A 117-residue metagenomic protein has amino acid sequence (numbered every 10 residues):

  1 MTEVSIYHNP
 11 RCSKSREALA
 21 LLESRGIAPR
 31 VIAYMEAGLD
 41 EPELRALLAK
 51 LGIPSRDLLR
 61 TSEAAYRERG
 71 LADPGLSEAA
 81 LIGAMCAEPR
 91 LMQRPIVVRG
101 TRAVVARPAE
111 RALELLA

Functional and structural regions predicted by a protein language model:
M1-E3, M92-Q93: A structure-centric signal for secondary-structure junctions around beta-strands
T2-R25, P29-A37: Local sequence-structure signature of Cys/Sec-based thiol-disulfide redox active-site neighborhoods
Y34-A117: Thiol/selenol-based redox catalytic cores and closely related redox-interacting motifs
